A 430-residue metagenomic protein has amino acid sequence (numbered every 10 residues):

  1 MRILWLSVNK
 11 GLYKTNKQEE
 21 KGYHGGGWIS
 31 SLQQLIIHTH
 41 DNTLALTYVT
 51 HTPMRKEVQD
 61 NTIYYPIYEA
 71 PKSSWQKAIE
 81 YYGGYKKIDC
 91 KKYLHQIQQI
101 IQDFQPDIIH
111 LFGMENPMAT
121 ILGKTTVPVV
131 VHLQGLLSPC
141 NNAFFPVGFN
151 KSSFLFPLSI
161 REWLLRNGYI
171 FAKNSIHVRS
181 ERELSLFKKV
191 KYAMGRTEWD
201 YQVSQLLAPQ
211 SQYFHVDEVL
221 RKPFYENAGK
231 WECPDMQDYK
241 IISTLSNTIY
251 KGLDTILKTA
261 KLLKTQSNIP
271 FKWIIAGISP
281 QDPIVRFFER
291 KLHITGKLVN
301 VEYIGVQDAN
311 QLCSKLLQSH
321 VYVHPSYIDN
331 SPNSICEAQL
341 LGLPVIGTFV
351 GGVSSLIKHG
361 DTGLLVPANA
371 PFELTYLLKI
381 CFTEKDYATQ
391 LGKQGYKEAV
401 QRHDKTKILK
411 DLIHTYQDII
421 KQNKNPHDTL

Functional and structural regions predicted by a protein language model:
M1-K56, D428-L430: N-terminal subdomain of nucleotide-sugar transferases
L4, E232-K251, L257-A260: Conserved donor-binding/catalytic core segment of Leloir-type glycosyltransferases
L32, F154-A193, Q202, L206: Membrane-proximal helix-turn-helix segments that form the acceptor-binding/catalytic region of lipid-linked
V285-N310: Nucleotide-activated donor-binding/catalytic signature segment of Leloir-type glycosyltransferases, i.e., the conserved
Y327: Aromatic "clamp/platform" in nucleotide-sugar-dependent glycosyltransferases that forms part of the donor/acceptor
P344-G347: Short hydrophobic beta-strand element within catalytic cores of glycosyltransferases and related nucleotide-activated
H359-G360, L364-P371, I380-K385: Conserved acidic donor-binding segment of nucleotide-sugar-dependent glycosyltransferases
E373, I380, Y387-R402, I408-H414 (+1 more regions): A short, well-ordered alpha-helix in the C-terminal region of glycosyltransferases
